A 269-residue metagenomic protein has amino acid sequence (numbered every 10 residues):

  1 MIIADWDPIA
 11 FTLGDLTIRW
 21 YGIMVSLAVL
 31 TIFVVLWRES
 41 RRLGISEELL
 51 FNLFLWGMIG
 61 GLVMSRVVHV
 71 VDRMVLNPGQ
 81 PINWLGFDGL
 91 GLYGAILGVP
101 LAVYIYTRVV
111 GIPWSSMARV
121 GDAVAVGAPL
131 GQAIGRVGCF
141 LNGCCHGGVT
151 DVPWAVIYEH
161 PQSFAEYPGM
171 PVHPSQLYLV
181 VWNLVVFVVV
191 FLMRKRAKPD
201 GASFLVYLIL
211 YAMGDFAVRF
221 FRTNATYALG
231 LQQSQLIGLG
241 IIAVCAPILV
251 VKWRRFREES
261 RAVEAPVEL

Functional and structural regions predicted by a protein language model:
M1-L269: A feature for loop-to-transmembrane-helix boundaries and adjacent hydrophobic helices in multi-pass integral membrane
